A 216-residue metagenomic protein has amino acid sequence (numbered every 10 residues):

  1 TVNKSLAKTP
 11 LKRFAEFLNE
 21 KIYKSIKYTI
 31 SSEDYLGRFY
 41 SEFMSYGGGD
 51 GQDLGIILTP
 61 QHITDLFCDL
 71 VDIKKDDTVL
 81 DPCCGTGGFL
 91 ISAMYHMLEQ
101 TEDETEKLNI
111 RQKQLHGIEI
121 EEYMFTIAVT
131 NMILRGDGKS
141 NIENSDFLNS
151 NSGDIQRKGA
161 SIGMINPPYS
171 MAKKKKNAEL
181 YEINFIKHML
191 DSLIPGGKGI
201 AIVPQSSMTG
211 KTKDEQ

Functional and structural regions predicted by a protein language model:
T1-G47: Long recognition/docking surfaces used for binding and targeting
I30-L58, D65-D72: S-adenosyl-L-methionine
D53-I165, S170-A172, K176-E179, I183-N184 (+2 more regions): Conserved S-adenosyl-L-methionine
L193-P195: Helix-to-beta-strand junctions that scaffold the AdoMet/dcAdoMet cofactor pocket in Class I SAM-dependent enzymes
G197-V203: Conserved beta-strand signature within the Rossmann-like core of class I S-adenosyl-L-methionine
T212-Q216: Conserved Class I S-adenosyl-L-methionine
